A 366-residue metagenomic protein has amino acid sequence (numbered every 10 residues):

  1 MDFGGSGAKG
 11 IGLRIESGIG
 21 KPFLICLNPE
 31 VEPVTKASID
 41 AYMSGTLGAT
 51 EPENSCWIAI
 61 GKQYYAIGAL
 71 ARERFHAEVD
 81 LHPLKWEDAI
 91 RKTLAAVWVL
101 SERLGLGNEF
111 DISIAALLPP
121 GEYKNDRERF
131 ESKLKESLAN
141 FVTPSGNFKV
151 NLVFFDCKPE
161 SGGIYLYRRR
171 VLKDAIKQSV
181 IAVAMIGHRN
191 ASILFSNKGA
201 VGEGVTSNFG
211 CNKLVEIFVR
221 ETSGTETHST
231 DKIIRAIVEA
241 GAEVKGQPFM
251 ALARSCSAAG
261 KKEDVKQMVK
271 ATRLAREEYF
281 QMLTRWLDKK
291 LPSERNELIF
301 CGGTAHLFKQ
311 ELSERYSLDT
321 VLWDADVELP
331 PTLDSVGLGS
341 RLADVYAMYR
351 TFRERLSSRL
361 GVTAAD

Functional and structural regions predicted by a protein language model:
M1-I181, A200-F209, V265-D366: Nucleotide/phosphate-binding catalytic cleft detector across ATP-hydrolyzing and phosphate-transferring enzymes
S6, R189-A191: Conserved phosphate-interacting/catalytic interface
K9, K21, R72-R74, V215-E216 (+1 more regions): A composition-driven signal for long, intrinsically disordered, charge-rich low-complexity tracts
E30-S44, L194-E243, S340: Glycine-rich phosphate-binding loop plus the immediately following alpha-helix
S192-L194, F300: A short beta-strand motif that forms the metal-chelation/ATP-contact edge of phosphoryl-transfer active sites
G224-L274: A mobile "lid/hinge" subdomain adjacent to the ATP/sugar-phosphate binding pocket shared across diverse ATP-dependent
